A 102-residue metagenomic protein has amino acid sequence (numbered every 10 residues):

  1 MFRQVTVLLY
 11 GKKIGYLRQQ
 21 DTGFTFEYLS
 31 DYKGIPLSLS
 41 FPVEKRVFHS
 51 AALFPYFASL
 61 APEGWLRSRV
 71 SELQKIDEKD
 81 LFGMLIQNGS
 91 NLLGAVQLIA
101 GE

Functional and structural regions predicted by a protein language model:
M1-E102: Phosphate/dinucleotide-binding and metal-coordinating scaffold of catalytic cores in nucleotide-dependent enzymes
